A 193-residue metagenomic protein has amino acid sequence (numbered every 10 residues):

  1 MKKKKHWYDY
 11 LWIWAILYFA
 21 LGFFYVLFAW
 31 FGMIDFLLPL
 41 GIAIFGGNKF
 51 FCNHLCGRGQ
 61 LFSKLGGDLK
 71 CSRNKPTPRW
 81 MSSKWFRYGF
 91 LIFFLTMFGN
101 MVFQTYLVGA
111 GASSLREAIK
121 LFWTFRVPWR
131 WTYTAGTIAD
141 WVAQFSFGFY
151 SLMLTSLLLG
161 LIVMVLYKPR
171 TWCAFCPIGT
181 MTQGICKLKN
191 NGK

Functional and structural regions predicted by a protein language model:
M1-K193: Non-ligating segments of multi-cofactor redox enzymes
